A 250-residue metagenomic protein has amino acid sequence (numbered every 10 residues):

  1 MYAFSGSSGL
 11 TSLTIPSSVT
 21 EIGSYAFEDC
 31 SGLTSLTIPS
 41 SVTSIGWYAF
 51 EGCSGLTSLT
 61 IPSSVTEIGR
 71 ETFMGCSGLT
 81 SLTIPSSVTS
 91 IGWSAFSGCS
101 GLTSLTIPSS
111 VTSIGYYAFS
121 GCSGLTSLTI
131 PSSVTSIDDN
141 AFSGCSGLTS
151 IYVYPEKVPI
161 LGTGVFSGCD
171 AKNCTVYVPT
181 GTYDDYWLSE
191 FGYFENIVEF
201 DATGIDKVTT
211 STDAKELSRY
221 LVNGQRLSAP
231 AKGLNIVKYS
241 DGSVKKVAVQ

Functional and structural regions predicted by a protein language model:
M1-S5, G23-E28, G46-E51, G69-M74 (+4 more regions): Consensus positions within tandem repeat domains that build extended binding/scaffold surfaces
S8-E21, S31-S44, S54-E67, S77-S90 (+5 more regions): Structural signature of tandem-repeat unit edges
I160-G168, L227: Short, T/G/N/S-enriched strand-turn elements that build extracellular solenoid repeat scaffolds
W187-G204: A recurrent domain-boundary module in secreted/ectodomain proteins
F200-R219, N223: Residue-level detector of functionally pivotal "anchor" positions at catalytic/ligand-binding pockets or at interdomain
L227-S228, K245: Generic structural signal for well-ordered beta-strand positions
A231-N235: A glycine-anchored, Pro-Gly-centered beta-turn/N-cap motif
I236-Q250: C-terminal tail/sorting-segment detector
